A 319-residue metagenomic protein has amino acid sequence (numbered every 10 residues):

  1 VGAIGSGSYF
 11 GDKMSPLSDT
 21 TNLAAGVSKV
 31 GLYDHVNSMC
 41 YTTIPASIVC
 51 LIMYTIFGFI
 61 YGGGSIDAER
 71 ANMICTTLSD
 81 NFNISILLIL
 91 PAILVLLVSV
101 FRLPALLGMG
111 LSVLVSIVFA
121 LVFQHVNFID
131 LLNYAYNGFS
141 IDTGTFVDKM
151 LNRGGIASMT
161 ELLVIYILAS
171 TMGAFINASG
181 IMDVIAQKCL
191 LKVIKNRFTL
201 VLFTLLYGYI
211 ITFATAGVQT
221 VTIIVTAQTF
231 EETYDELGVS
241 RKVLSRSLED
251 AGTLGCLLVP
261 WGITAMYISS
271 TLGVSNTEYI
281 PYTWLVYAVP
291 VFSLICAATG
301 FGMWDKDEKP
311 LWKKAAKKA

Functional and structural regions predicted by a protein language model:
V1, G58-N83, F123-L151, L272: Inter-helical loop and helix-membrane interface segments of multi-pass membrane transporters/permeases
V1, N81-I89, G155-L163, S179 (+3 more regions): Membrane-interfacial loop-to-helix junctions in multi-pass transporters
V1, S6-Y9, C189-T229: Hydrophobic alpha-helical transmembrane segments of multi-pass integral membrane proteins, predominantly secondary
V1-A3, S28-T43, R197-F203, Y234-D250 (+1 more regions): Membrane-interface alpha-helices at helix entry/exit sites of multi-pass transporters
G5, S18-V30, V184-Q187, Q219-T233 (+1 more regions): Re-entrant/interfacial helical elements at transmembrane boundaries that shape and gate the permeation pathway
S8, K13-M14, T21-T76, A265-A319: Juxtamembrane and boundary regions of transmembrane helices in multi-pass small-molecule transporters and channels
L90-Y134, G302-M303: Flexible hinge motifs at transmembrane-helix junctions and intramembrane kinks/re-entrant loops in multi-pass membrane
N133-I181, L205, Y209-I210: Core transmembrane alpha-helical segments of multi-pass membrane transporters/permeases
